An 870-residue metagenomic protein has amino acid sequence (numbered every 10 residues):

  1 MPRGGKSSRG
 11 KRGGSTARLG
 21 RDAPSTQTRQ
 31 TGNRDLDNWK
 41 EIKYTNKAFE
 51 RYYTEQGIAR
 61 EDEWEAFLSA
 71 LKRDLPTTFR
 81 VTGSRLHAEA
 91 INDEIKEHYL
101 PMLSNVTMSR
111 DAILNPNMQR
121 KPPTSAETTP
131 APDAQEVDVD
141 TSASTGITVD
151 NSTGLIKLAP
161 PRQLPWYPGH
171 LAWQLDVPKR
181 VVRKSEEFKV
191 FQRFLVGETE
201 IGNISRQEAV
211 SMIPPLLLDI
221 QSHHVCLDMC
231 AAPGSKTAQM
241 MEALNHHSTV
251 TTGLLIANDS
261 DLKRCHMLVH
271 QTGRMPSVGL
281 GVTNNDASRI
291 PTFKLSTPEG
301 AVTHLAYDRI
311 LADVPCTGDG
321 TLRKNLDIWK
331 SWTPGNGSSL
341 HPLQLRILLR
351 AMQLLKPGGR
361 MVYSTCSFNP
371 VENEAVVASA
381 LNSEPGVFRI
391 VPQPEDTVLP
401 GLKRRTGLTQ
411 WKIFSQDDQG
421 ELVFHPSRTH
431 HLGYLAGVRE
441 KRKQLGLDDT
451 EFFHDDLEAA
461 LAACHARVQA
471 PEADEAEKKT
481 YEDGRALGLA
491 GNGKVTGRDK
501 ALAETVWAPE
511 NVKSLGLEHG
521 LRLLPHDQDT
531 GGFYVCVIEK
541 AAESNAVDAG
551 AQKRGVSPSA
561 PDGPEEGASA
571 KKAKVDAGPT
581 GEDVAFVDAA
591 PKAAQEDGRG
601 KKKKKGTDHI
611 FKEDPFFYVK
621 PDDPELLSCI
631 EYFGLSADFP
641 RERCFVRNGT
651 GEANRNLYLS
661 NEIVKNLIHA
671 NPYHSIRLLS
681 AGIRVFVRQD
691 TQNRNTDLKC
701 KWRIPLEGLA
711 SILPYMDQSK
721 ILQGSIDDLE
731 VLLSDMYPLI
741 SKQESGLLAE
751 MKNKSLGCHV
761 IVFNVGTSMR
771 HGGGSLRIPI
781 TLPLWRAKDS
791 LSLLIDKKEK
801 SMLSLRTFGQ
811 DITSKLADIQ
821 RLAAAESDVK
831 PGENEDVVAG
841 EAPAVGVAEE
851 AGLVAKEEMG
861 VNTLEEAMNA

Functional and structural regions predicted by a protein language model:
P2-K157, H170, F414-L515, D529-Y534 (+1 more regions): Polybasic, low-complexity RNA-engagement segments
V182-R183, E200-P215: Conserved SAM-binding loop and adjacent beta-strand
H223-A232: Conserved class I S-adenosyl-L-methionine
P233-V250: Conserved SAM-binding loop of SAM-dependent methyltransferases across substrates and taxa, primarily the Class I
S248-T249, L355-P357: Helix-to-beta-strand junctions that scaffold the AdoMet/dcAdoMet cofactor pocket in Class I SAM-dependent enzymes
N258-A306: S-adenosyl-L-methionine
L262-K263, V302-R350, L355-K356, F368-V377 (+8 more regions): Mobile active-site "lid"/loop adjacent to the S-adenosyl-L-methionine
R360-S364: Conserved beta-strand signature within the Rossmann-like core of class I S-adenosyl-L-methionine
